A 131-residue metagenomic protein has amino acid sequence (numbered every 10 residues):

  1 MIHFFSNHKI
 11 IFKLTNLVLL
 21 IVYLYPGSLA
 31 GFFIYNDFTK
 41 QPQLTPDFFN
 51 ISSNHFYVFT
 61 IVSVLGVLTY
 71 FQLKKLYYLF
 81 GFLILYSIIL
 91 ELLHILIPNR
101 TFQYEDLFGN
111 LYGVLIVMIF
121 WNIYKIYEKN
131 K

Functional and structural regions predicted by a protein language model:
M1-L107, L111, L115-K131: Bulky hydrophobic segments
